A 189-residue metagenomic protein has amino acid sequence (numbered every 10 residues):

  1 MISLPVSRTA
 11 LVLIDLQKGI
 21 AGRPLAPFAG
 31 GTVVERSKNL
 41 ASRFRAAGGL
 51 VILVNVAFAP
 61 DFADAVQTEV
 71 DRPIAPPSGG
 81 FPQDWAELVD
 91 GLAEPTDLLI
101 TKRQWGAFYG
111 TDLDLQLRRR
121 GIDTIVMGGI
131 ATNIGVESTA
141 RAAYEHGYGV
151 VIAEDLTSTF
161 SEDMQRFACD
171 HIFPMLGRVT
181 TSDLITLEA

Functional and structural regions predicted by a protein language model:
M1-L98, E188: Active-site acidic carboxylates
A46-G49, G121, G147: Glycine-centered short loops/turns at secondary-structure junctions
P82-G129: Internal catalytic-core helix/loop-beta-alpha segment that presents or stabilizes conserved functional determinants
V126-I130, G149-E162: A short glycine-rich beta-strand->turn/loop micro-motif centered on a GG-aromatic cluster
V136-H146: Short Gly/Thr/Asp-enriched flexible loops that form oxyanion-binding sites at enzyme active sites
E162-P174: Active-site-proximal loop->helix
L176-A189: A charged, well-structured terminal subsegment
